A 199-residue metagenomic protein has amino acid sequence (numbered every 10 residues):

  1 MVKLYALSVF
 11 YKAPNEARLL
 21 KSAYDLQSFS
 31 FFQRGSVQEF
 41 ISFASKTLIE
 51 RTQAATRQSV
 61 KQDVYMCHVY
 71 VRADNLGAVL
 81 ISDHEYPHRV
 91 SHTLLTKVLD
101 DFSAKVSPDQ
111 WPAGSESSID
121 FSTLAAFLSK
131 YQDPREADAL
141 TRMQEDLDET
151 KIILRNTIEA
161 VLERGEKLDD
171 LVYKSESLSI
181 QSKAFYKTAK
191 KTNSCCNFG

Functional and structural regions predicted by a protein language model:
V2-D169, Y173-G199: Acidic, low-complexity cytosolic segments
